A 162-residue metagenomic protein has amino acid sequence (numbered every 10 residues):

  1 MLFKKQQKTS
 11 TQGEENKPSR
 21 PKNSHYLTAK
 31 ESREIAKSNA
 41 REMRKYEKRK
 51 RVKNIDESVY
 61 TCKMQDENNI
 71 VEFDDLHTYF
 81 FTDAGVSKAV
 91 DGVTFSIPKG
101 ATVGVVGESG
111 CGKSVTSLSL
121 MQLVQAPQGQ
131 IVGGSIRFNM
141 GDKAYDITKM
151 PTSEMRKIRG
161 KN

Functional and structural regions predicted by a protein language model:
L2-N162: ABC transporter nucleotide-binding domains
